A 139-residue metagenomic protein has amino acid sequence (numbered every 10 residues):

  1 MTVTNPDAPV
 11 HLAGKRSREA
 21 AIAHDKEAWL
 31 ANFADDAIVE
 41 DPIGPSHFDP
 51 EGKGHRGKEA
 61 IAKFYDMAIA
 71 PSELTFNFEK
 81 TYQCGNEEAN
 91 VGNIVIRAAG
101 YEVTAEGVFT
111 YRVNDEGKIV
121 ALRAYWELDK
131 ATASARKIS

Functional and structural regions predicted by a protein language model:
M1-A31, D35, R136-S139: Short, low-complexity N-terminal intrinsically disordered segments enriched in polar/charged residues
T2, G14, S46-P50, I96: Residue-level detector of alpha-helix boundaries and kinks
T2-D7, A62-S139: A beta-strand edge to alpha-helix "cap/lid" segment located at domain peripheries
P6-D7, K26-G85: A solvent-exposed, acidic/Ser-Thr-rich amphipathic alpha-helical stretch
R16-E19, E51, A121: Short, flexible active-site loop motifs that bind/organize anionic cofactors or intermediates
A20-A21, E27-A28, G44, A99 (+1 more regions): Hydrophobic alpha-helical elements and their junctions with loops/disorder across both membrane and soluble proteins
